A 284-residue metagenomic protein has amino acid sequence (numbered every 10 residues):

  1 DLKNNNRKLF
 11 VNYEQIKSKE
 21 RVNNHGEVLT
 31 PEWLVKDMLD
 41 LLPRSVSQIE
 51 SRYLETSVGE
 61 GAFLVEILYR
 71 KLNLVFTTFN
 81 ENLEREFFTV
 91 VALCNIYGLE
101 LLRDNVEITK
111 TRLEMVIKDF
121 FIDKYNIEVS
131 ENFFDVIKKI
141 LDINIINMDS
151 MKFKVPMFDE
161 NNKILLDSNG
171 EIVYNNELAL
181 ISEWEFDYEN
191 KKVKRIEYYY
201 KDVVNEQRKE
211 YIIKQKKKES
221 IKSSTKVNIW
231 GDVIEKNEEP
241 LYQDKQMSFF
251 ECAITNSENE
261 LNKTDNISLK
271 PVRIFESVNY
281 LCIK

Functional and structural regions predicted by a protein language model:
K3-K284: SAM-dependent methyltransferase catalytic region
